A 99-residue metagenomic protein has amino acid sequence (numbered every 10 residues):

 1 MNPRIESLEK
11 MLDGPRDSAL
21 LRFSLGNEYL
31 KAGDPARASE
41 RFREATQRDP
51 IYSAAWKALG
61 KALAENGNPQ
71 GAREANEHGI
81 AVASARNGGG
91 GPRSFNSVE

Functional and structural regions predicted by a protein language model:
G14, R48, E65, V82-R86: Structural marker of alpha-solenoid helical repeat scaffolds
